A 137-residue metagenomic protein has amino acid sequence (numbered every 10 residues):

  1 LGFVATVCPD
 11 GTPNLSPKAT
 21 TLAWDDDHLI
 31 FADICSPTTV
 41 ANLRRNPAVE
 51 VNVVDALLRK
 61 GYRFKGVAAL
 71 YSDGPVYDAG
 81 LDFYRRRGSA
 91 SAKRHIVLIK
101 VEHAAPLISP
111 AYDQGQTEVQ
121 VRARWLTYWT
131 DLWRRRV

Functional and structural regions predicted by a protein language model:
L1, P37-F83: Short, structured beta-strand-loop surface elements
L1-D33: Short beta-strand segments
L1-G2, D26-H28, N46-V49, K93-I96: Short, surface-exposed beta-edge/turn micro-motifs
G11, N42-L43, I99: Buried hydrophobic positions in well-ordered alpha/beta secondary-structure cores of metabolic enzymes
P17-L22, V54, R87-G88: Short, flexible, solvent-exposed loop/turn segments with mixed acidic/basic and small polar residues
A19-T21, N46-A48, Q116: Short, solvent-exposed amphipathic alpha-helical segments in soluble enzyme and RNA/protein-processing domains
I30-A32, E50, K65, I96-K100: Beta-strand secondary-structure signal
S72, V76-V137: C-terminal edge-of-domain segments
